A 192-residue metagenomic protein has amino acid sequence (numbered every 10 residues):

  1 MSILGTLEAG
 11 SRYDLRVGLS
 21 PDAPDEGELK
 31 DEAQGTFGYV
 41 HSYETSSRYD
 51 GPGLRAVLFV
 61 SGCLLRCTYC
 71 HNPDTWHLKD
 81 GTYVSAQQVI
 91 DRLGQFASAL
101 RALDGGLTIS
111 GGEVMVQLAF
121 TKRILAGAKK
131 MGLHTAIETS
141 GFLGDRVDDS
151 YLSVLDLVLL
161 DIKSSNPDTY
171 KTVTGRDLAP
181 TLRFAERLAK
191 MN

Functional and structural regions predicted by a protein language model:
M1-F59, L65-D80, Q95-L103: N-terminal [4Fe-4S]-dependent radical SAM core
C63-L65, D74, R123-I124, R187: Generic secondary-structure boundary signal with a strong preference for alpha-helix termini
K79, Y83, G111-V114: Short gly/ser-rich anion-binding loops that grip negatively charged ligand groups
G81-D91: Short cysteine/histidine-rich metal-coordination sites, predominantly Zn2+-binding motifs
I90, G94-G106, S110-N192: Conserved AdoMet/S-adenosylmethionine-binding subsite of the radical SAM
